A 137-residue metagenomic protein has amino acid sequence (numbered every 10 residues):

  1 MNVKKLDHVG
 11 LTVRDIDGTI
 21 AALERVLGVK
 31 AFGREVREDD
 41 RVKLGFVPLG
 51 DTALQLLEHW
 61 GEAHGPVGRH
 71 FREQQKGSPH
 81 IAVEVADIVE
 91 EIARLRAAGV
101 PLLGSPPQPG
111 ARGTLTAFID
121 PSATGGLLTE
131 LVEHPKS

Functional and structural regions predicted by a protein language model:
M1-I20, K76-V85, V132-S137: N-terminal beta-strand motif that seeds the catalytic metal site of vicinal oxygen chelate
M1-N2, G45-P48, Q55, V83 (+1 more regions): Vicinal oxygen chelate
G18, V36-D40: Short glycine/proline-centered loop/turn elements that form peptide/ligand docking sites
T19, L27-K30, L54-Q55, H64-G65 (+1 more regions): Short loop/beta submotifs within extracellular cysteine-rich repeat domains
A22-E24, L95: Conserved active-site tyrosine of GNAT-family acetyltransferases
R25-A31, G99-L103: Short Pro/Gly-enriched beta-strand edge/turn motifs at strand-loop
K30-R37, P107-P109: Conserved catalytic-core motifs of GNAT/GCN5-like acyltransferases
L56-I81: Helix-adjacent hinge/juxtasegments
